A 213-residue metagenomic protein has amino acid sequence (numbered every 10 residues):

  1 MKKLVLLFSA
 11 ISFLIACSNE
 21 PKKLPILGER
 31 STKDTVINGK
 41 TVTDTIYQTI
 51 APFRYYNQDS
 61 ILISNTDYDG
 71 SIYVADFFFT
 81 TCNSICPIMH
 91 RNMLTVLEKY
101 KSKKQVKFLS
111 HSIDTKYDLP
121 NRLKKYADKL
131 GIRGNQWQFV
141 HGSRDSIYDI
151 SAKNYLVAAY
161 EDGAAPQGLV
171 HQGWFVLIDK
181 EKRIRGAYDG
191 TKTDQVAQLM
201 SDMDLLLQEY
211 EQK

Functional and structural regions predicted by a protein language model:
M1-R54, K213: N-terminal targeting signals for export/organelle localization
I50-A51, Y73, Q172-W174: Short loop/turn microsegments at loop-to-beta-strand junctions
R54-Y55, L177: Hydrophobic beta-strand positions
I63-M93, L109: Short active-site neighborhood of thiol/selenol oxidoreductases, capturing the structured segment around
A75, F79-T80, S112-I113, W137 (+1 more regions): Second-shell loop/turn segments in exported
H90-I150: Structural microenvironment flanking redox-active thiols in thiol-disulfide oxidoreductases
D162-K213: Thiol-/selenol-based redox modules, centered on thioredoxin-like and closely related oxidoreductase domains
